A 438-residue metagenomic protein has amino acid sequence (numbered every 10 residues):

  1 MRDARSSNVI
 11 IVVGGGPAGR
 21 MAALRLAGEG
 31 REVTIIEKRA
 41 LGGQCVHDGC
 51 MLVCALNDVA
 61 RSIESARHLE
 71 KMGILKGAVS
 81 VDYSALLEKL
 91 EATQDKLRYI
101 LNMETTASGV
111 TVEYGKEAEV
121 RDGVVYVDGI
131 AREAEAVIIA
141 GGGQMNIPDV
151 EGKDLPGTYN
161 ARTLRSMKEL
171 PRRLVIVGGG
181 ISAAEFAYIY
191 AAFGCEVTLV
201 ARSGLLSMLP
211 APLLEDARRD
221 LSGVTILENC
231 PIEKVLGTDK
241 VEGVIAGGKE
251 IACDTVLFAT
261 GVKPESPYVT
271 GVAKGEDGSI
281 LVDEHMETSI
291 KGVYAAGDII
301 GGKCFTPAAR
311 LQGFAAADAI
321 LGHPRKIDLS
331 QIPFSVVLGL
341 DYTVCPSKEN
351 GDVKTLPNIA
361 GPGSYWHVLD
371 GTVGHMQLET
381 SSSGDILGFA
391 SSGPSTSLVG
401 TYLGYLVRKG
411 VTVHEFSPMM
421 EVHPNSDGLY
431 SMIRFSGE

Functional and structural regions predicted by a protein language model:
R2-M21, G28, A211, I299-S397 (+2 more regions): Mid-to-C-terminal Rossmann-like scaffold of FAD/NAD(P)H-dependent oxidoreductases
R2-N8, C45-A131, L209-C230, C345-E349 (+1 more regions): N-terminal Rossmann-like dinucleotide/flavin-binding domain of flavoprotein oxidoreductases that bind FAD/FMN
A27-V46, T198-L206: Glycine-rich FAD pyrophosphate-binding loop
C50, G141-E196, I226, T270 (+2 more regions): Glycine-rich dinucleotide-binding loop and its adjacent helix/turn
K76, T111-Y114, A118-Y126, R132 (+1 more regions): A Rossmann-like FAD-binding core segment of flavoenzymes
A92-R98, P171-V175, I181-T238, R310 (+2 more regions): Rossmann-like dinucleotide-binding cores of NAD(P)H-dependent redox enzymes
D154-P171, G243, E250-A319: FAD-site-proximal beta/loop scaffold in flavoenzymes
V244, K249-E276, I290, G351-M419: C-terminal catalytic lobe of FAD-dependent flavoproteins
